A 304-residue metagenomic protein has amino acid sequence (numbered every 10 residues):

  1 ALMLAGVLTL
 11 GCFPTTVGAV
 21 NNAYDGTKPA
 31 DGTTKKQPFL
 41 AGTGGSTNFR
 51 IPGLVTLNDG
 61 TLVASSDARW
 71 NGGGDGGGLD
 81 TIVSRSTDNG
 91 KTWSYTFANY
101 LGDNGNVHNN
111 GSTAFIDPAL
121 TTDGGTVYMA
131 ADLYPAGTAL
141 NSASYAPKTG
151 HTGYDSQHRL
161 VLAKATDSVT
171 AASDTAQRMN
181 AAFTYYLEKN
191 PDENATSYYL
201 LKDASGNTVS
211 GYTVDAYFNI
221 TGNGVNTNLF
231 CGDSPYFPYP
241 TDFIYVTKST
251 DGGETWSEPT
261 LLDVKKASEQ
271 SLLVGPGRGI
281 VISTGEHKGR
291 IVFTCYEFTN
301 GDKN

Functional and structural regions predicted by a protein language model:
L4-L8: Hydrophobic helical h-region of N-terminal Sec-dependent signal peptides in bacterial secretory/periplasmic proteins
T9-D25: Sec-dependent signal peptide cleavage junction
N22-N304: Asp-box/BNR beta-propeller blade signature and adjacent active/binding-site loops in extracellular glycan-interacting
